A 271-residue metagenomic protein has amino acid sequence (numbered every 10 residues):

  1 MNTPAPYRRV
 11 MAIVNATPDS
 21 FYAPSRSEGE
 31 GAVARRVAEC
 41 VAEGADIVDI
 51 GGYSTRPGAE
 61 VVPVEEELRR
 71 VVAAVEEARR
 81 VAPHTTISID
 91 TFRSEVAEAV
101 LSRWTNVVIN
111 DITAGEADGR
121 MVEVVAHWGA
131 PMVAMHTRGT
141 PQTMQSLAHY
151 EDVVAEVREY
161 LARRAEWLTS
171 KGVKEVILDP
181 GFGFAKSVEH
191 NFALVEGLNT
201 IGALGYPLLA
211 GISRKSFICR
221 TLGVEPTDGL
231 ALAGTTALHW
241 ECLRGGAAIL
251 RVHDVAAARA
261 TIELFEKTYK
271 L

Functional and structural regions predicted by a protein language model:
M1-A5: N-terminal and secondary-structure boundary signal
R9-I13, A45-D49, H84-S88, N106-V108 (+4 more regions): Structural preference for beta-strand elements that scaffold enzyme active sites
P18-E39, T55-V81, F92-A97, L101-W104 (+2 more regions): Active-site-adjacent loop and "lid" segments of alpha/beta metabolic enzymes
G52: Glycine-rich, histidine-containing beta strand-loop boundary motifs that form or position
F182: Active-site segment of SDR-like NAD(P)-dependent oxidoreductases
